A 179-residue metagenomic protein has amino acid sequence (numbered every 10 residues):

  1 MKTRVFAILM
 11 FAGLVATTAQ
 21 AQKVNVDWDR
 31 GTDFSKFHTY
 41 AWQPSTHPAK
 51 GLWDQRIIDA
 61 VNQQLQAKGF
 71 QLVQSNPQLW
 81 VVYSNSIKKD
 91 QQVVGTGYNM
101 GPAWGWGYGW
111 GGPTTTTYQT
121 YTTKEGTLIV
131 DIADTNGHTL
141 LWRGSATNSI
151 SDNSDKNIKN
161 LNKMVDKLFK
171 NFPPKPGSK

Functional and structural regions predicted by a protein language model:
M1-K2: N-terminal secretory signal peptides that target proteins for export/translocation
A7-A16: Bacterial N-terminal signal peptides
Q20-K68, N76-N85, G177-K179: A structural "domain/chain start" motif
Q22-G31, Y121-T127, I132-W142, T147-K179: C-terminal/domain-edge helix-coil "capping" segments
K50, K89-Q91, D152: Residue-level signal for secondary-structure boundary sites
A67-L72, D152-N153: Short helix-to-loop capping/linker segments positioned immediately adjacent to catalytic or ligand/cofactor-binding
Y83-T139, T147: Surface-exposed short loop/turn segments
